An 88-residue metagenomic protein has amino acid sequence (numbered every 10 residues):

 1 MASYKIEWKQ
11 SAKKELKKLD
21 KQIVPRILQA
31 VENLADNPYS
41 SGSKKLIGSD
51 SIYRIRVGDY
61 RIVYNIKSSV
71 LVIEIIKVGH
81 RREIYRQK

Functional and structural regions predicted by a protein language model:
A2-E7, S11, K18, Q22-P25 (+3 more regions): Enriched for short, Lys/Arg-rich terminal
V31-I55: A short, surface-exposed loop/turn module that caps and links secondary-structure elements
